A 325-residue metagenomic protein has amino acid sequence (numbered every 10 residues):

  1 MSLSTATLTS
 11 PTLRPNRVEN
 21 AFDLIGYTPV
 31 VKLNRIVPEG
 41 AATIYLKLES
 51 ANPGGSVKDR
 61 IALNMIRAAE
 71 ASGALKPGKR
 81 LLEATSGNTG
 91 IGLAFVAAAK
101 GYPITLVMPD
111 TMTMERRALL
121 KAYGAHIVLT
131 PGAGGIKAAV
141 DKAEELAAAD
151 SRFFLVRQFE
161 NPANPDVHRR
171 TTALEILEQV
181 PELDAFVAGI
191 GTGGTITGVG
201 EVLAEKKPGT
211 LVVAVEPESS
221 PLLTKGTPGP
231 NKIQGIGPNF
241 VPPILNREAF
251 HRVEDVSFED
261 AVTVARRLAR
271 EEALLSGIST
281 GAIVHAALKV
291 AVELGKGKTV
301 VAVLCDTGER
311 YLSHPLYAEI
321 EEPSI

Functional and structural regions predicted by a protein language model:
M1-I325: PLP-dependent amino-acid enzyme catalytic core
